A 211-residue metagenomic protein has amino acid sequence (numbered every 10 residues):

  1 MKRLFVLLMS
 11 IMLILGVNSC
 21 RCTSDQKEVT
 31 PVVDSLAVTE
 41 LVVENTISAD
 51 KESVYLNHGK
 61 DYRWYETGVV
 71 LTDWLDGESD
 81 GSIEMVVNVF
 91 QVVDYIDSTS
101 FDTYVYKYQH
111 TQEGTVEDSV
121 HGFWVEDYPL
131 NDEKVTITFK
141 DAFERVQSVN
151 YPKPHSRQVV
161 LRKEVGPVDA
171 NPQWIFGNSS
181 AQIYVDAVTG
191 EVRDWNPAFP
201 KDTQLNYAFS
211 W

Functional and structural regions predicted by a protein language model:
L4-L15: Sec-dependent N-terminal signal peptides
L15-R21: C-terminal motif of bacterial Sec signal peptides marking the signal peptidase cleavage site
R21-E28: Bacterial lipoprotein signal-peptidase II cleavage site
E28-L71: Short N-terminal edge-element motif at the start of the domain
D34-S35, S53, S98, S119 (+1 more regions): Coil residues (strongly favoring Ser/Thr
N57-H110, R157-D202: Exposed beta-strand-loop-beta-strand "reactive/processing" segments of non-cytosolic proteins
Y104-Q158: Long, charged/polar, surface-exposed segments that mediate recognition or autoinhibition
F209-W211: Short, solvent-exposed mixed-charge patches
